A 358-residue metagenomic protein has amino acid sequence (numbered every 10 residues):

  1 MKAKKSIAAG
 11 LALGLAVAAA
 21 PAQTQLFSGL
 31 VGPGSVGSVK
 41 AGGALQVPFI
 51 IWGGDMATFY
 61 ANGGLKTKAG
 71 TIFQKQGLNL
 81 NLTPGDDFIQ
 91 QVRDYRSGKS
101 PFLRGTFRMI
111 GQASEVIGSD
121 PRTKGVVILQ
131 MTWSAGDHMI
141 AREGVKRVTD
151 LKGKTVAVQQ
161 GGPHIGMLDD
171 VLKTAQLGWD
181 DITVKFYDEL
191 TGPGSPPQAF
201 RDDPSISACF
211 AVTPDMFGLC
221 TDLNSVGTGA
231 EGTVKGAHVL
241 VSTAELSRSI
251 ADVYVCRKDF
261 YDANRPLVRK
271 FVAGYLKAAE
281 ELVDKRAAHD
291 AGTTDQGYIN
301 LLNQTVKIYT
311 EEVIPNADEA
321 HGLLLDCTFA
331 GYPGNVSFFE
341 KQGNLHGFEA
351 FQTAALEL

Functional and structural regions predicted by a protein language model:
M1-A9: Bacterial N-terminal signal peptides that target proteins for export
G10-A18: Bacterial N-terminal signal peptides
Q23-A199, S205-P214, G236-S242: Short, glycine-/small- and polar/acidic-enriched structural segments that line small-molecule recognition paths
G63, R96-S100, E115, G144 (+7 more regions): Sec-exported extracytoplasmic/periplasmic mature domains
Q130-A141, C220-T221, G227-F260, V272: Periplasmic-binding protein-like
D202-A230: Extracellular/periplasmic bilobed ligand-binding domains
V212-P214, C256-K258, Y275: Short, structured patches in soluble enzyme cores that scaffold and shape functional sites
D262-L358: Secondary-structure end/capping motifs
